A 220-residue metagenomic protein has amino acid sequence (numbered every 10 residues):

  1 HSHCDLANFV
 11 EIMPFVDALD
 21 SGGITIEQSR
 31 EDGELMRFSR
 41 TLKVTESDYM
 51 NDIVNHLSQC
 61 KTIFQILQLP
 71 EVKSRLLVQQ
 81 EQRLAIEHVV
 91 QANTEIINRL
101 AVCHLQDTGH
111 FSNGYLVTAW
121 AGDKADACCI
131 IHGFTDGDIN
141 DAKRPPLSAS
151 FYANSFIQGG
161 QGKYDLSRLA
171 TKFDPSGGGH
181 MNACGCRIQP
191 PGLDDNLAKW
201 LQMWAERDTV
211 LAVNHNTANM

Functional and structural regions predicted by a protein language model:
H3-N51: Internal, active-site/partner-interface "lid" segment
C4, N8, V78, G192: Catalytic cores of large soluble enzymes that bind and process phosphate-bearing ligands
N8, I12, E81-V89, N196: General structural feature for long, well-ordered alpha-helical segments within catalytic domains of soluble enzymes
E11, S47-V54, H88-I97, G122-I139: Short, charge-rich amphipathic segments
F15, D52-H56, K172: Charge-rich, solvent-exposed alpha-helical interaction surfaces
G22-T25, I63, V210-N214: Intrinsically disordered or highly flexible coil/loop and linker segments, enriched in small and charged/polar residues
E27, T41-I97: Hard-cation-handling environments
A101-M220: Glycine-rich, acidic loop segments that terminate in or are immediately followed by a histidine
